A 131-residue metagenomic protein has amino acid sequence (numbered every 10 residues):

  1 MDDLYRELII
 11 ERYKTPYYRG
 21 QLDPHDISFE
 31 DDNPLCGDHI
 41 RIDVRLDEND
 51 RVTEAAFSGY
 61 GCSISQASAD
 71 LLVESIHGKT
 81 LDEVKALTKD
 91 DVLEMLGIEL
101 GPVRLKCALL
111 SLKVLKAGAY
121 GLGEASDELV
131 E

Functional and structural regions predicted by a protein language model:
M1-D23, F29, T53-E54, K79-E131: C-terminal binding/interaction regions
P24, R41, S63-S65, D82: Short, electropositive, low-hydrophobicity segments enriched in small/polar residues
N33, D38-E48: Short beta-strand elements
C36, G59-A67: Short, thiol/selenol-centered motifs that function as redox-active sites or metal-ligating centers
D50-G59: Immediate flanking context of iron-sulfur cluster ligation sites
I64-S68, C107-L110: Catalytic-loop motifs flanking and including active-site residues across diverse enzymes
S68-K79: Alpha-helical support elements that line or immediately flank enzyme active sites and cofactor-binding pockets
